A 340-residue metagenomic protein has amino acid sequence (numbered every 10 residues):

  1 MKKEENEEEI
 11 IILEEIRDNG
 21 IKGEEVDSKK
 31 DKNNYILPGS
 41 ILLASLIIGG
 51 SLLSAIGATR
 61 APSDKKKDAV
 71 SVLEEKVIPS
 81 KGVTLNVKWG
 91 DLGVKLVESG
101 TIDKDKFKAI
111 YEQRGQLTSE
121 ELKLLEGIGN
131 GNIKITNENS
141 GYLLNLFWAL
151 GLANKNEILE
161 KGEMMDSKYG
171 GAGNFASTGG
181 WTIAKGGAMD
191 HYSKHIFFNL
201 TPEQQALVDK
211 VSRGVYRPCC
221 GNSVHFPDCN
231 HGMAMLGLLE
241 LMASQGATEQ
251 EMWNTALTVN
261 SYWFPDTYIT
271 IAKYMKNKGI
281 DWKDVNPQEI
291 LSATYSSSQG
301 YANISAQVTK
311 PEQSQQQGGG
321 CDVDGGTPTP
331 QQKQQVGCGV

Functional and structural regions predicted by a protein language model:
M1, A58-T59, N260: Low-complexity, intrinsically disordered short segments enriched for Gly/Pro and polybasic residues
M1-K29: N-terminal targeting leaders characterized by basic, low-complexity, disordered sequences that direct proteins
D18-I21, L37, I47, A55 (+3 more regions): Intrinsically disordered, low-complexity segments enriched in small/polar residues
G23-V26, L42, L52-L53, R60 (+10 more regions): Polar low-complexity intrinsically disordered regions enriched in Ser/Thr and small residues
E24-A69: Extended alpha-helical segments
S63-T101, C321-V336: N-terminal low-complexity, Pro/Thr/Ser-rich intrinsically disordered segments that act as propeptides or flexible
V77-M233, T248-Q250, T255: Acidic/His-rich structured neighborhood in mature extracellular/periplasmic domains
R217-P218, P227, M233-L236, E240-V340: A cross-kingdom marker for long, charged
